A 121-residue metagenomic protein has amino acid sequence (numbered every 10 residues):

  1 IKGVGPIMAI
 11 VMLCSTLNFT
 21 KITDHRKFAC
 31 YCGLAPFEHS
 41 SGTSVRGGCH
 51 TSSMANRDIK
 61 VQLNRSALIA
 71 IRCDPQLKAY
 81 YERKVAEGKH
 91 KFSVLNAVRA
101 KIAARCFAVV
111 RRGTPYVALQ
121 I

Functional and structural regions predicted by a protein language model:
K2, P6-E87, K91: Phosphate-backbone recognition surface of nucleic-acid-processing proteins
R72-I121: Acidic, carboxylate-rich catalytic segments that either coordinate divalent cations
